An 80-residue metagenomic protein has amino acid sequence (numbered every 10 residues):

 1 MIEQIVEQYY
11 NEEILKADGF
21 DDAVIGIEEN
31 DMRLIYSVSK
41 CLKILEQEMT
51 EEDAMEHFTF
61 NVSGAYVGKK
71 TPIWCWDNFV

Functional and structural regions predicted by a protein language model:
M1-V80: C-terminal alpha-helical interaction appendages
